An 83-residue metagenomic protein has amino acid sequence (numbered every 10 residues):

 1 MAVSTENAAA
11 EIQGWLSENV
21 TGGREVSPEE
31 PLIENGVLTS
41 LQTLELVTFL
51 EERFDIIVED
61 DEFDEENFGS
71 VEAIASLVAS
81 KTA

Functional and structural regions predicted by a protein language model:
M1-E25, S76-A83: Thiotemplate assembly-line natural product biosynthesis machinery
S4-N7, P31, S70: Alpha-helix capping and helix-coil boundary motifs
S17-V37, D55-D64, F68: Phosphopantetheine carrier-protein modules
Q42: Acidic catalytic/metal-coordinating carboxylates
F63-D64, F68-K81: C-terminal structural segments of small proteins and small subunits
